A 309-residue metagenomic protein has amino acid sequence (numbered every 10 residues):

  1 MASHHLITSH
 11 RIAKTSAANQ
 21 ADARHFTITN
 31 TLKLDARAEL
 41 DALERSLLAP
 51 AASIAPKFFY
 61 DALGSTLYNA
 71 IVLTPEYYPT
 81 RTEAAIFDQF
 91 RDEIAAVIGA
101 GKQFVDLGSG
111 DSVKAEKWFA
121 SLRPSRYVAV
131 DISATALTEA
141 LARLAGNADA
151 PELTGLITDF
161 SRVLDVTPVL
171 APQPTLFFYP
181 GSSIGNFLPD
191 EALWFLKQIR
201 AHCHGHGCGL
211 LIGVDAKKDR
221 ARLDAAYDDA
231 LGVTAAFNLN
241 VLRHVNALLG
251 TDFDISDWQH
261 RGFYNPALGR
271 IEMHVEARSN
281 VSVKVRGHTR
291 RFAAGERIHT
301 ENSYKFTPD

Functional and structural regions predicted by a protein language model:
A2-F58, S65: N-terminal auxiliary segments of SAM/dcSAM-dependent transferases
A52-I98: Class I SAM-dependent methyltransferase Rossmann-like catalytic core, especially the SAM/SAH-binding loop
G101-G110: Conserved class I S-adenosyl-L-methionine
D111-R123: Conserved SAM-binding loop of SAM-dependent methyltransferases across substrates and taxa, primarily the Class I
S133-T135: Conserved SAM/SAH-binding beta-strand->alpha-helix loop
N186-Q198: A short, conserved alpha-helix within the catalytic core of class I
H202-K217: Conserved beta-strand signature within the Rossmann-like core of class I S-adenosyl-L-methionine
R222-D309: Substrate-binding/catalytic lobe of Class I Rossmann-like enzymes that use SAM or dcSAM, i.e., the mid-to-C-terminal
